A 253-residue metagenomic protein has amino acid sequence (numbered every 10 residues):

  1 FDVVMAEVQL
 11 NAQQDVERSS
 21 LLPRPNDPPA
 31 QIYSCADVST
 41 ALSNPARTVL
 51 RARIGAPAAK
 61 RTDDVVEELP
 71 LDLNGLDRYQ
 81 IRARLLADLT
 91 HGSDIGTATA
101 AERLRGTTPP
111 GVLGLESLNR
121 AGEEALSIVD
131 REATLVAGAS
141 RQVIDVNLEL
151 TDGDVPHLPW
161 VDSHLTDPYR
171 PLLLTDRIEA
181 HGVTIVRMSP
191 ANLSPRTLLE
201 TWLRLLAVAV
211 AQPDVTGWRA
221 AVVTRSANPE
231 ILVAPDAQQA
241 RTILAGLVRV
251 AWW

Functional and structural regions predicted by a protein language model:
F1-W253: Anion-coordinating catalytic cores for phosphoryl-, nucleotidyl-, and glycosidic chemistry
